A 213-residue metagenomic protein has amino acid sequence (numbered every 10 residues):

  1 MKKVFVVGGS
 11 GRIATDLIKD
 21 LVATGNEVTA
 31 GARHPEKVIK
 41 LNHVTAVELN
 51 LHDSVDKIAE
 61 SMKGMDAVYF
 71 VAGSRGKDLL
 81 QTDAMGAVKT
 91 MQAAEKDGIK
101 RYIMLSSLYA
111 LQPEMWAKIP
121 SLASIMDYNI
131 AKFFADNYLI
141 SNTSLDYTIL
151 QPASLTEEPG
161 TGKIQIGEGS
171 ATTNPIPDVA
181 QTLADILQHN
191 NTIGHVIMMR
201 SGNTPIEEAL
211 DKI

Functional and structural regions predicted by a protein language model:
V4-T24: N-terminal Rossmann NAD(P)H-binding glycine-rich loop of SDR-like oxidoreductase domains
G31-E36, L51: N-terminal Rossmann-fold cofactor-binding loop
T45-D66: Conserved Rossmann-fold cofactor-binding substructure of NAD(P)-dependent oxidoreductases
V68-Y102, F133-F134: NAD(P)-cofactor binding segment of oxidoreductase domains
T82, G86-A87, A131, L150 (+2 more regions): Substrate-positioning beta->alpha
S106, L122, D136-P159: Conserved beta-loop-beta element that borders a ligand/cofactor-binding pocket
W116, E158-I164, I186-H195: Glycine/proline-rich active-site loop of Rossmann-fold NAD(P)-dependent oxidoreductases
P175-I213: Alpha-helical substrate-binding/gating segment
